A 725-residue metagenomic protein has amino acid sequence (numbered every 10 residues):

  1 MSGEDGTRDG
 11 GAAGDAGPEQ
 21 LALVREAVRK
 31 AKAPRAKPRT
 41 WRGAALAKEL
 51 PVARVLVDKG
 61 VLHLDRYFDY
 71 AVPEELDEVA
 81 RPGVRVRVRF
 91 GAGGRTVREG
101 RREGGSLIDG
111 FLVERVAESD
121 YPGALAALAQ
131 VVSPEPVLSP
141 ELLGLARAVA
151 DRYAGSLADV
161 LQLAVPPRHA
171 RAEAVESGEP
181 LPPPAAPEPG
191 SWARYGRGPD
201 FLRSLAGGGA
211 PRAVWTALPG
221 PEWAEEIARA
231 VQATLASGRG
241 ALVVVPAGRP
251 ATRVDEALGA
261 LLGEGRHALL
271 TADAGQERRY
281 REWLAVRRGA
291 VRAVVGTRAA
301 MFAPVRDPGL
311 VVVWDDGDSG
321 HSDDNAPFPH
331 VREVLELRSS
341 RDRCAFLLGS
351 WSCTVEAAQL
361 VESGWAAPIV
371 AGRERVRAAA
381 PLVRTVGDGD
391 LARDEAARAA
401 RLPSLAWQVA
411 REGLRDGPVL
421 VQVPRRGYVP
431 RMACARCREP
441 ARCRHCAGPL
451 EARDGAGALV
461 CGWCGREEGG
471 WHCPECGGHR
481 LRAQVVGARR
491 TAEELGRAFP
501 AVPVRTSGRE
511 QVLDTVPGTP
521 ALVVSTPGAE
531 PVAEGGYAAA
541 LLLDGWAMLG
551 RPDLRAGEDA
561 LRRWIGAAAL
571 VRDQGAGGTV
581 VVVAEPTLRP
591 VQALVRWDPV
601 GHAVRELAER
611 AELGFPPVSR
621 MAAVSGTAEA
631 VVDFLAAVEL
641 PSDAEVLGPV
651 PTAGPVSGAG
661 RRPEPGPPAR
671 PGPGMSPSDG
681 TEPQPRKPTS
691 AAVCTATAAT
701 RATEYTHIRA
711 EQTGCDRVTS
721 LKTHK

Functional and structural regions predicted by a protein language model:
M1-V383, D388-E395, E412-L414, E534 (+4 more regions): Accessory, non-ATPase domains that flank or precede helicase/AAA+ motor cores in DNA-metabolism machines
D58, A300, R509-L513, P649-P655: Short, solvent-exposed loop/turn elements at beta->coil junctions and helix N-caps that rim active or binding pockets
V61, F499-V502, E639-E645: Short secondary-structure junctions
R212-Q232, R239-L270, Q276-Y280, R287 (+3 more regions): Inter-lobe coupling/hinge segments of SF2-like helicase ATPases
L561, E585-P586, H602-R686, S690-A702: Long, contiguous binding/interaction regions
Y705-A710: Conserved small/polar residues in nucleotide/adenosyl-binding loops
D716-K725: Hydrophobic alpha-helical segments, chiefly the membrane-spanning helices and signal/signal-anchor peptides
